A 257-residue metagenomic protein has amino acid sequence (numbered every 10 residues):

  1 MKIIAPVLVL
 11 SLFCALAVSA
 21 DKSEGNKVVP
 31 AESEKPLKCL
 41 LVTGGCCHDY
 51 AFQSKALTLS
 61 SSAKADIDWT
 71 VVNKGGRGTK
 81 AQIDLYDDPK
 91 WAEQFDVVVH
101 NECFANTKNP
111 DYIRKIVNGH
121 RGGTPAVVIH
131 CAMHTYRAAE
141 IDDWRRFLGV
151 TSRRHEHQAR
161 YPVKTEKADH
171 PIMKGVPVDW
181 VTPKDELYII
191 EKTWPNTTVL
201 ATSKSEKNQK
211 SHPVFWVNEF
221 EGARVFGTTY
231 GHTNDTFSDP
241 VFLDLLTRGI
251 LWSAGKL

Functional and structural regions predicted by a protein language model:
A5-A15: Bacterial N-terminal signal peptides
D21-P36, A63-K64, E93, K207-K210 (+1 more regions): Extracellular ligand-binding/catalytic regions of CAZymes and related secreted enzymes and adhesion modules
K38-V42, D49-V128, A132-H134: Helical hinge/lid and interdomain linker segments adjacent to catalytic or ligand-binding clefts that mediate domain
L41, F52, A56, D111 (+5 more regions): Extracytoplasmic/secreted proteins, especially bacterial periplasmic and envelope-associated proteins
G44-C47, Q158-R160, H232-D239: Active-site rim elements
C46-C47, A105, M133-T135, S205-K207 (+2 more regions): Short, solvent-exposed loop/turn segments at secondary-structure junctions
S62, D66-T70, R153, H157-V225: Catalytic beta-strand/loop cores that center a nucleophilic Ser/Cys/Thr and support acyl-enzyme chemistry
A105-G175: A glycine-rich, often tryptophan-bearing local segment used as a flexible ligand/cofactor-contacting loop or short
